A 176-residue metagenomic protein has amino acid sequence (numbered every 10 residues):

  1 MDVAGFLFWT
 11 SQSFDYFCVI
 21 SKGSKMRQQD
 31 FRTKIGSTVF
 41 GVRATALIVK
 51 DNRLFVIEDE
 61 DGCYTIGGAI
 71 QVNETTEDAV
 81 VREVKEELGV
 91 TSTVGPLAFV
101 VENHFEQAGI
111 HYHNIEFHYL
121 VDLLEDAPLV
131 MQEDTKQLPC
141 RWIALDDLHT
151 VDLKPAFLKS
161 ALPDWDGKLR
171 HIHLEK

Functional and structural regions predicted by a protein language model:
K22-T45: Acidic, metal-coordinating catalytic segment for phosphate/diphosphate chemistry, firing primarily on the Nudix
V49-E86: Conserved Nudix-box catalytic region and its N-terminal flanking loop in Nudix hydrolases and closely related
T91-V100: A short coil-to-beta-strand element that immediately follows conserved catalytic motifs
F105-L129, R141: Active-site-adjacent beta-strand/loop module that shapes the phosphate/pyrophosphate-binding cleft
M131-D164: NUDIX/MutT-family hydrolases
D164-K176: Acidic/histidine-enriched, glycine/proline-rich intrinsically disordered or flexible terminal extensions
